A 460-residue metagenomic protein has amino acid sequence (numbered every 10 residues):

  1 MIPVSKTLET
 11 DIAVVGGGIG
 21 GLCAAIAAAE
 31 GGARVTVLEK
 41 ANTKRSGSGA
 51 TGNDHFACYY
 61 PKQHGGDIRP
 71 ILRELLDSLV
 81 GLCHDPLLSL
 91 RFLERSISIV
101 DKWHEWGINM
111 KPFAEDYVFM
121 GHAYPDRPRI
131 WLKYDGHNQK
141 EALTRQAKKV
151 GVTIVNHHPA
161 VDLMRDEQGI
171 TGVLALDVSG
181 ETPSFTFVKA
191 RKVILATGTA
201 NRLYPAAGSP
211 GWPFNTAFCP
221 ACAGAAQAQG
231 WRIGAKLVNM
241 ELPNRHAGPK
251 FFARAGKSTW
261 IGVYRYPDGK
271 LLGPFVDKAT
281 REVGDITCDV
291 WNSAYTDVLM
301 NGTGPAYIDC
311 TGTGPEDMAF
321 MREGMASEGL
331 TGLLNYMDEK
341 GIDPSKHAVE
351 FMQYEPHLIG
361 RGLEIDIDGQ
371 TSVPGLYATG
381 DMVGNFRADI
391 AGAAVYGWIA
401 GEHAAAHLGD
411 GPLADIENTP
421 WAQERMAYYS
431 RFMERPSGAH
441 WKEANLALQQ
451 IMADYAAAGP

Functional and structural regions predicted by a protein language model:
M1-L8, G31-A33, N42-K44, T51 (+9 more regions): Glycine- and aromatic-enriched mobile tails/lids
I12-V37: N-terminal Rossmann-like FAD-binding beta1-loop-alpha1 element of flavoenzymes
R34-E39, L237-N239: Short beta-strand "acidic-cap" motif of Rossmann-like dinucleotide-binding folds
A41-D67, R73, A255-W260: Conserved N-terminal glycine-rich FAD pyrophosphate-binding loop of Rossmann-like flavoproteins
R45, S96-K192, A196, A200-A207 (+2 more regions): Conserved redox-cofactor binding core of oxidoreductases
D162-G169, A175-L176, E328-T379: A glycine-rich dinucleotide-binding beta-alpha-beta segment and adjacent secondary-structure elements that constitute
L195-A253, I390, A394-H403: Glycine-rich loop(s) and the adjacent beta-strand/alpha-helix scaffold that form part
Q229, A235-H347, A394, H403 (+1 more regions): An anion/pyrophosphate-binding glycine-rich loop and adjacent beta-alpha core in soluble alpha-beta enzymes
